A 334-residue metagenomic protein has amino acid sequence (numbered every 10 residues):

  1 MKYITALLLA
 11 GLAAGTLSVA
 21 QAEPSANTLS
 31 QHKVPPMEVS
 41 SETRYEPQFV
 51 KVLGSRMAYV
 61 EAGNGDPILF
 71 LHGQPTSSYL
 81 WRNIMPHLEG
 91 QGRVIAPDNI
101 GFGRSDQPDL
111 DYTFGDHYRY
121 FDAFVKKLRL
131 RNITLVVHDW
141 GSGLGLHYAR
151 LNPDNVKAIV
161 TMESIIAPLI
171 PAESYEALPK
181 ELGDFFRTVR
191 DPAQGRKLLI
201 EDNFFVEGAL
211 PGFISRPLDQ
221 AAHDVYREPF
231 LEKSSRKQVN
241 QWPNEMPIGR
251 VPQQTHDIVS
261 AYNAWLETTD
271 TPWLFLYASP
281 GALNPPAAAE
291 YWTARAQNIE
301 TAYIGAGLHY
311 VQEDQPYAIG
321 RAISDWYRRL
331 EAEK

Functional and structural regions predicted by a protein language model:
M1-I4: Positively charged n-region of N-terminal signal peptides that target proteins for export
A6-T16: Bacterial N-terminal signal peptides
A14-A26: Bacterial Sec-dependent signal peptides at the C-terminal "C-region" and cleavage site
P24-Q48, G54-Y59, P67, I95 (+5 more regions): Flexible "cap/lid" subdomain of the alpha/beta-hydrolase fold that forms the substrate-access gate
S55, E61-R104: Conserved HGGG/HGGXW glycine-rich cap/lid loop of the alpha/beta-hydrolase fold
G73, D314-Q315: Active-site helix-initiating loop/hinge in glycosyltransferases
I319: Histidine-centered active-site loop/cap adjacent to the catalytic His in serine esterases/O-acetyl transfer systems
K334: Conserved catalytic region of serine esterases and O-acyltransferases that act on ester linkages in lipids
